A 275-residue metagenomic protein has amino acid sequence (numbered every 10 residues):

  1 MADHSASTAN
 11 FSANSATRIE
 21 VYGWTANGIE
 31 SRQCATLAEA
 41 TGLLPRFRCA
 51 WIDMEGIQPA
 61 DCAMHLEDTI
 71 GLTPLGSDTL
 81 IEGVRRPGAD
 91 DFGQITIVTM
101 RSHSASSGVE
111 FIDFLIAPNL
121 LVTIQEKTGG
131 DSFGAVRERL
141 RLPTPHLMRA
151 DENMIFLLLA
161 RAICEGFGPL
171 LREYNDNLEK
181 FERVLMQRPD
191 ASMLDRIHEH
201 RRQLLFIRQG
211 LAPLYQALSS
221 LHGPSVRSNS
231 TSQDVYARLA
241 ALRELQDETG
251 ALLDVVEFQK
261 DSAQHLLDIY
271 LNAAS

Functional and structural regions predicted by a protein language model:
M1-N229, Q233-V235, E244-V255: Peripheral, non-transmembrane regulatory/ligand-interaction domains of membrane transport proteins
L253-S275: Membrane-interface, cytosolic juxtamembrane amphipathic helix immediately N-terminal to a transmembrane helix, enriched
